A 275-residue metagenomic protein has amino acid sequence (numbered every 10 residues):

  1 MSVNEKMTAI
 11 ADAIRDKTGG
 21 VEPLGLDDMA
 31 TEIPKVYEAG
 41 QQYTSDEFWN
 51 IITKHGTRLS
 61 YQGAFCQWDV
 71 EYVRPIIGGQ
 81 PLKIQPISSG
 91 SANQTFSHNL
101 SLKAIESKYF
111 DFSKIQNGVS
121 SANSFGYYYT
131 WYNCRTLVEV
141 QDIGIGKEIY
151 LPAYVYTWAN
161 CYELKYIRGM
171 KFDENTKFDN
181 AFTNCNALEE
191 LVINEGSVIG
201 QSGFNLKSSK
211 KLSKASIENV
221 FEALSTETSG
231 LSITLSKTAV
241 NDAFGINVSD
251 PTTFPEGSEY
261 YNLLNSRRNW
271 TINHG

Functional and structural regions predicted by a protein language model:
M1-G90, S249-P251: Surface-exposed receptor/substrate recognition regions of extracellular proteins
I14, V220, L263-L264: Extracellular/surface recognition and adhesion modules
L59-Y72, G78, I87-F112, Q116-R135 (+7 more regions): Core hydrophobic positions of leucine-rich repeats
I105, V140, I167, L191 (+2 more regions): Conserved hydrophobic beta-strand positions in leucine-rich repeat
N194, E218-N219: Extracellular beta-rich repeat passengers
S225-V248, F254: Extended alpha-helical scaffolding segments
G245-G275: Extracellular/surface-exposed low-complexity segments
